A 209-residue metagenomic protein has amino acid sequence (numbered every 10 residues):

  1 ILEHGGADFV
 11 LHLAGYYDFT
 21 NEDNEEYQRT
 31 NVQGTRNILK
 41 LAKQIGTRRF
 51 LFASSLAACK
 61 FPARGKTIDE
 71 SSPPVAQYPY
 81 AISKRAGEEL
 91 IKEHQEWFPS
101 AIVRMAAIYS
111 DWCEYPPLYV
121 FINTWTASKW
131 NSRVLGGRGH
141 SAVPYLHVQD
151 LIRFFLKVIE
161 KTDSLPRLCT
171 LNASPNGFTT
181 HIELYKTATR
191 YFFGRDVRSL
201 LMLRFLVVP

Functional and structural regions predicted by a protein language model:
I1-T30, L41, C59: NAD(P)H-binding glycine-rich loop region in Rossmannoid oxidoreductase-like domains and their noncatalytic homologs
F9, G34-N37, R49, S72 (+2 more regions): Conserved cofactor-binding/catalytic machinery of classical short-chain dehydrogenase/reductase
V10-A14, F50-L56, V103-M105: SDR active-site strand-loop-helix element
G15-Y17, L56-K60, P74, A106-Y109: Active-site segment of SDR-like NAD(P)-dependent oxidoreductases
R29, Q33, R64-Y109, C113: Catalytic helix-loop patch of NAD(P)-dependent Rossmann-fold dehydrogenases
R36-P79: Conserved Rossmann-fold NAD(P)-dependent oxidoreductase catalytic core, especially the SDR/UDP-sugar
Q95-V143, V148, K157: NAD(P)-dependent short-chain dehydrogenase/reductase
F154-P209: Mid/C-terminal beta-alpha module of Rossmann-like enzyme folds, strongest in SDR-family dehydrogenases/epimerases
